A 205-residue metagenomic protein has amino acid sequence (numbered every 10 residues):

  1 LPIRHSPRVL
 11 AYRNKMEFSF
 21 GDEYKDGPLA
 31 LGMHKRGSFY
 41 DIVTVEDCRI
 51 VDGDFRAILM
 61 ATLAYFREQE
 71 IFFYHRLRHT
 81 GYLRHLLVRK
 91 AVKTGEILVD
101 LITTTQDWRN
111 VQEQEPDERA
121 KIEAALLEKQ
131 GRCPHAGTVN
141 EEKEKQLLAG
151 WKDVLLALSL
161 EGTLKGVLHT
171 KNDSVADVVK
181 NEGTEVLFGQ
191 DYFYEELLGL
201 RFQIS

Functional and structural regions predicted by a protein language model:
L1-S205: Accessory RNA-recognition modules of RNA-modification enzymes
